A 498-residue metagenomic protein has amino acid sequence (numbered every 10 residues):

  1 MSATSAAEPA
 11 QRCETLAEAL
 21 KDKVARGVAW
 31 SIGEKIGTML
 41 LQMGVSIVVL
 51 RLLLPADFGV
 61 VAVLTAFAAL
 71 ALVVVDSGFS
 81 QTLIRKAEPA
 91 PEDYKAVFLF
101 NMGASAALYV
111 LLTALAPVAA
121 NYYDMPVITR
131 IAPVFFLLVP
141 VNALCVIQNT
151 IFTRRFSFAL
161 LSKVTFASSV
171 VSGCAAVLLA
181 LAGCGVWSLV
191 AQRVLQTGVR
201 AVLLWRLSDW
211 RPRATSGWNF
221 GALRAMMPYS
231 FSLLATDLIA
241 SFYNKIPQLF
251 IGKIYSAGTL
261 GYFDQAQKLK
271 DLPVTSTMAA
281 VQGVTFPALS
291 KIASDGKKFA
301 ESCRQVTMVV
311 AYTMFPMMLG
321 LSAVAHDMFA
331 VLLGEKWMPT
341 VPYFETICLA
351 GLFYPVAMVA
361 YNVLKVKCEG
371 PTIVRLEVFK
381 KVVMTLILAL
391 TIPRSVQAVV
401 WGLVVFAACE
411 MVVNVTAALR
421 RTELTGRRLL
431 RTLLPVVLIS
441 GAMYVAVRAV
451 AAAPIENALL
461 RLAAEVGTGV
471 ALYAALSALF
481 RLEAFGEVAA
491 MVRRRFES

Functional and structural regions predicted by a protein language model:
M1-E18, T416-L429, L433, V445-S498: Membrane-proximal transmembrane or re-entrant/amphipathic helices at the cytosolic face
M1-M43, D76, Q81-I84, P89-L99 (+6 more regions): N-terminal membrane topogenesis motif
S2-L20, V24, A159, V202-Q248 (+4 more regions): Interhelical loop/hinge segments that connect adjacent transmembrane helices in multipass membrane
S2-R12, M39, M43, L99-D124 (+7 more regions): Alpha-helical transmembrane segments of multi-pass membrane transport and lipid-handling proteins
A3-T4, E8, L20-F79, G103-V118 (+5 more regions): Signature of the first transmembrane helix
R26-Q42, Q192, Q196, R200 (+7 more regions): Transmembrane helical elements of multi-pass membrane transporters/channels
T38-Q42, T65-A68, L72-I84, V134-T153 (+10 more regions): Short runs within selected transmembrane alpha-helices of multi-pass transporters and secretion channels
R85-N101, Y262-V378, A490-M491: Specific pore-lining/lateral-gate transmembrane helices of multi-pass inner-membrane transport and insertion machines
